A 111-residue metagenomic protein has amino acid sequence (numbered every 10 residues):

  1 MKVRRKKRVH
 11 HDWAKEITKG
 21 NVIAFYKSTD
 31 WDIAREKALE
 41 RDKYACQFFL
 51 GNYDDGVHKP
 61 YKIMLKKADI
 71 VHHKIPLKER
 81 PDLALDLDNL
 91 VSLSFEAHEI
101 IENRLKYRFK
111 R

Functional and structural regions predicted by a protein language model:
M1-I33, L50-L65, F109-R111: A boundary/linker detector
V9, V71-H72, A97: Intrinsically disordered, low-complexity cationic segments
A14, V91-S94: Active-site scaffold segments
D32-D42, L83-D86: Short, flexible, mixed-charge glycine/proline-rich loop motifs that serve as phosphate/nucleic-acid-contacting
R41, F49-L50: Signature of the catalytic double-stranded beta-helix
C46-F49, S94-A97: Short cysteine-rich clusters marking metal-coordination/redox-active sites
G51-S92, I101, Y107: Histidine-centered nuclease catalytic patch
